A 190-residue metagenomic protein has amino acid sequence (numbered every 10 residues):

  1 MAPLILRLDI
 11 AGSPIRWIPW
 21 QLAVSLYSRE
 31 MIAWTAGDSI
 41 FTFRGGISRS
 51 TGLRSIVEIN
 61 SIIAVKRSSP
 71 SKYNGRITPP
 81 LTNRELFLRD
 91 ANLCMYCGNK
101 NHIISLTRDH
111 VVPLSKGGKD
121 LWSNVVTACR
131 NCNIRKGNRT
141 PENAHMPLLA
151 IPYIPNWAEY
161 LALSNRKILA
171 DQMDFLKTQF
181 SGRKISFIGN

Functional and structural regions predicted by a protein language model:
M1-T78, N83, P155-N190: Short helix-coil boundary/hinge micro-motifs
A11, K119, C132-N133: A generic structural motif
G12, L86, A144: A residue-level signal for conserved active-site and pocket-lining positions in enzyme catalytic cores
S28, F87-L88, L149: Alpha-helix boundary recognition
P79, N99-T127, K136-P152: Histidine-centered nuclease catalytic patch
E85-R89, G98-K100: Short, conserved, surface-exposed binding loops centered on an aromatic residue
F87-N92, L121-V125: Short metal-coordination and nucleic-acid-contact micro-motifs, chiefly zinc-binding Cys/His arrays
C94-C97, C129-C132: Short cysteine-rich clusters marking metal-coordination/redox-active sites
